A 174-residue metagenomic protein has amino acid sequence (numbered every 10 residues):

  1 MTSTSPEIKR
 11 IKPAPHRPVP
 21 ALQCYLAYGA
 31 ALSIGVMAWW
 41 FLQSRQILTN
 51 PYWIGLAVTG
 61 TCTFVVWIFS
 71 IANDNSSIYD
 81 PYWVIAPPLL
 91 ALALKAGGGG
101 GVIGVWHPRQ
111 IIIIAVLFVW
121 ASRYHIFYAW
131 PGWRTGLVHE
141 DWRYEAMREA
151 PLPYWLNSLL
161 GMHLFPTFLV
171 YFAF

Functional and structural regions predicted by a protein language model:
T2-F174: Membrane-anchoring alpha-helices and their flanking helix-loop junctions
